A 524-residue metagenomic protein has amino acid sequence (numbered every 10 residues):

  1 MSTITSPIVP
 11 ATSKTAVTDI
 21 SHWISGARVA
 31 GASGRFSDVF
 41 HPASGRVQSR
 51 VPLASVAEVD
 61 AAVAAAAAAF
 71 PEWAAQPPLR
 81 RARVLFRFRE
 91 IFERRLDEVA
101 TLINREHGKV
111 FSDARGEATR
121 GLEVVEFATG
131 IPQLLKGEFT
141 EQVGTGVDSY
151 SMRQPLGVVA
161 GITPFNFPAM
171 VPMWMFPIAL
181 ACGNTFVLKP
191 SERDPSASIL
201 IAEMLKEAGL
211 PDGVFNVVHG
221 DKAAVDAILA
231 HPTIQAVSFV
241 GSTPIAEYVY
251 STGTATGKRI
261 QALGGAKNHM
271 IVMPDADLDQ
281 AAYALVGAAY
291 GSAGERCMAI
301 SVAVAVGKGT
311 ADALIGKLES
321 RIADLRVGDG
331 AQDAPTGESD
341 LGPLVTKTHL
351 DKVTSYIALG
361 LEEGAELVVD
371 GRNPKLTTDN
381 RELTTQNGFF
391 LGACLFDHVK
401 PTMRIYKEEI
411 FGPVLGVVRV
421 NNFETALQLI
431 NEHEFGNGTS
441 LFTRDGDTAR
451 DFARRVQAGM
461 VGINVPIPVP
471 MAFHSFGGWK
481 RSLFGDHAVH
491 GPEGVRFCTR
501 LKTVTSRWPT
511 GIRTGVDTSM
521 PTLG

Functional and structural regions predicted by a protein language model:
M1-A43: Hydrophobic face of amphipathic alpha-helices that form TPR/SEL1-like repeat modules and related alpha-solenoid
S44-R50, L210, I234, I271 (+6 more regions): Conserved C-terminal structural/oligomerization subdomain of aldehyde/semialdehyde dehydrogenase
G45, R81, I103, V125 (+9 more regions): Residue-level signal for inorganic ion chemistry
R46-L135, G146: Glycine-rich loop-to-alpha-helix module at the N-terminal edge of alpha/beta enzyme cores
Q48-A54, A69-A75, G161, M270-M273 (+5 more regions): Short, well-ordered beta-strand elements within core beta-sheets of diverse protein domains
F70, A74, R89-L96, A100 (+17 more regions): Structural signal for hydrophobic packing residues in well-ordered secondary-structure cores of soluble enzyme domains
G137-A282, K308, E338, V420 (+1 more regions): Rossmann-like NAD(P) dinucleotide-binding subdomain of oxidoreductase/dehydrogenase enzymes
P244-K400, I463, T510-T514, S519-G524: ALDH superfamily catalytic-core signature
